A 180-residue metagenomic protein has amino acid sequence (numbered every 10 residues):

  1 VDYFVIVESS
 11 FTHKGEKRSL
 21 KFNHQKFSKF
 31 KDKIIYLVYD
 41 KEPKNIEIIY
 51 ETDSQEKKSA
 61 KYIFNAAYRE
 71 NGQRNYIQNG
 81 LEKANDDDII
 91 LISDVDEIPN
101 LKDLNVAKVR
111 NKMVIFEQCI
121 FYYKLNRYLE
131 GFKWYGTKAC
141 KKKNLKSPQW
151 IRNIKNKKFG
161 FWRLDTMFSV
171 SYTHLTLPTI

Functional and structural regions predicted by a protein language model:
D2-S10, K31-I35: Short loop->beta transition adjacent to catalytic acidic/histidine clusters or analogous donor-positioning motifs
V5, I35-L37, L91, V114: Hydrophobic/aromatic beta-strand patches that form the interior of the parallel beta-sheet core in alpha/beta enzyme
E8, V38-D40, E117-I120: Residues at the C-termini of beta-strands that transition into short coil/loop
T12-E16, K44-E47, I98-L101, Y122-N126: Short catalytic/ligand-binding loop motif for oxyanion handling, primarily in non-cytosolic enzymes, centered on
E16-D86: Active-site-proximal specificity loops/subdomain of glycosyltransferases
D87-I98: Short beta-strand-to-loop acidic/aromatic patch adjacent to the donor-nucleotide binding site
L101-S171: Conserved catalytic core of nucleotide-sugar-dependent glycosyltransferases
T173-T179: Conserved small/polar residues in nucleotide/adenosyl-binding loops
